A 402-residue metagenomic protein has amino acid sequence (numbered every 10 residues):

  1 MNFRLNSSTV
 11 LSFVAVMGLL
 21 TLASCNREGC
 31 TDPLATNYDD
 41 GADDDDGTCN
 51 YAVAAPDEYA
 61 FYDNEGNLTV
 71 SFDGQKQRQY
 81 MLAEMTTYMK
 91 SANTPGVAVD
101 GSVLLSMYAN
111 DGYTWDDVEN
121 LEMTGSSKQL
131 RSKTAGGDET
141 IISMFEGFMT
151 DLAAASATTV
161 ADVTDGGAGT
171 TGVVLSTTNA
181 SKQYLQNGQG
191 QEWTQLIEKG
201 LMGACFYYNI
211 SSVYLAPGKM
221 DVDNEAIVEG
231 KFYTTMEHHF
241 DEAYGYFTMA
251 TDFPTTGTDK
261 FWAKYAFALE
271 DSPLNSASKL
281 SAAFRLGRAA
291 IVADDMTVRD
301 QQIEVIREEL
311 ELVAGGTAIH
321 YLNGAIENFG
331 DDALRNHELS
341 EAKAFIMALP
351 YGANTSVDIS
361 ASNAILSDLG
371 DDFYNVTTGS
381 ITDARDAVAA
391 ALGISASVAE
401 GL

Functional and structural regions predicted by a protein language model:
M1-S24: Sec-dependent bacterial lipoprotein signal peptides
R4, S8, D39-G41, G47-T48 (+1 more regions): Intrinsic disorder/low-complexity detector
S7-V10, A15, L34, T235 (+1 more regions): Residues at the start of alpha-helices and the adjacent loop-to-helix junctions
G18-E65, A399-L402: Bacterial Sec-dependent N-terminal signal peptides
A52-L402: Mature extracytoplasmic or organellar-lumen-exposed domains after removal of signal/transit peptides
